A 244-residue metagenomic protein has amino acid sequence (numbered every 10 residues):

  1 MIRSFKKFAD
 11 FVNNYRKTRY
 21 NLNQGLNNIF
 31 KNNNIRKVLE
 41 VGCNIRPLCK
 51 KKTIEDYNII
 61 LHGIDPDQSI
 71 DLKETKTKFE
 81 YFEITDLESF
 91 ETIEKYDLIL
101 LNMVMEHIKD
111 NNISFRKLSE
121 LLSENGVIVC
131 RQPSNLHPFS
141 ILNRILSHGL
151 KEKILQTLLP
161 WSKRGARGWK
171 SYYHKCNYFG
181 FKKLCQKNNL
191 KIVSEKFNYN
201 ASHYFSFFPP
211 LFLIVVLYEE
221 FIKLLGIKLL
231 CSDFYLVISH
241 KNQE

Functional and structural regions predicted by a protein language model:
M1-E94, L98, C231-F234, Q243: Conserved N-terminal segment of class I S-adenosyl-L-methionine
N44-P47, D67-S69, M105, N135-H137 (+2 more regions): Short, solvent-exposed loop/turn segments at secondary-structure junctions
D56, K109, S123: Short conserved AdoMet
N58-I60, K76-Y81, N125, N189-I192 (+1 more regions): A generic structural signal for alpha->beta connector loops
L98-K109: A short SAM/SAH-binding and catalytic strip from SAM-dependent methyltransferases
K109-K117, V127-V237: S-adenosyl-L-methionine-dependent methyltransferase catalytic module, highlighting the catalytic core
